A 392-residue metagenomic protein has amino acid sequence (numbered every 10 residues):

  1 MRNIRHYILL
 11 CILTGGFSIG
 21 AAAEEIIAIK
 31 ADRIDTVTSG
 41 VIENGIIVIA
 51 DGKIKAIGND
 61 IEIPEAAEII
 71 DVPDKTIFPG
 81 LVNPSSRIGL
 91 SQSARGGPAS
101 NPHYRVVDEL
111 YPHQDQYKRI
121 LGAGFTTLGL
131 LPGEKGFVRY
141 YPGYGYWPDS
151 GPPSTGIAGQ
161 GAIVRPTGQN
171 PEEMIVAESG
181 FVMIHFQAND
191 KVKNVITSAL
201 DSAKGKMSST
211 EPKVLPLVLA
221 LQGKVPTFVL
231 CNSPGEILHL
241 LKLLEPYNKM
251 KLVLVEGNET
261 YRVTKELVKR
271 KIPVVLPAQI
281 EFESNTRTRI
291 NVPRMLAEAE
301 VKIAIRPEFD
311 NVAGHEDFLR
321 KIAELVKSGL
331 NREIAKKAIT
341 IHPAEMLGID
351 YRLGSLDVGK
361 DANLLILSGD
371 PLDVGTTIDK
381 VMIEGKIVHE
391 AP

Functional and structural regions predicted by a protein language model:
Y7-S18: Bacterial N-terminal signal peptides
G20-E25: Boundary at the C-terminal end of the N-terminal hydrophobic targeting segment
I27-I29, I63-D108, G122: Replace "His-x-His-based motif
D32, I47, G52, D74 (+9 more regions): Divalent metal-coordination and catalytic microenvironments
D32-D35, E43-G45, E345, D357-P392: C-terminal cap of metal-dependent C-N hydrolases
I34, T38-F78: Histidine-rich, glycine-flanked metal-binding segment
S93-R95, S100-Y104, P226, V268 (+2 more regions): His/Asp/Glu-enriched, well-ordered alpha-helical/loop segment that forms or immediately abuts the divalent-metal
L121-L238, K242-K251: Polyanionic/metal-chelating signatures
